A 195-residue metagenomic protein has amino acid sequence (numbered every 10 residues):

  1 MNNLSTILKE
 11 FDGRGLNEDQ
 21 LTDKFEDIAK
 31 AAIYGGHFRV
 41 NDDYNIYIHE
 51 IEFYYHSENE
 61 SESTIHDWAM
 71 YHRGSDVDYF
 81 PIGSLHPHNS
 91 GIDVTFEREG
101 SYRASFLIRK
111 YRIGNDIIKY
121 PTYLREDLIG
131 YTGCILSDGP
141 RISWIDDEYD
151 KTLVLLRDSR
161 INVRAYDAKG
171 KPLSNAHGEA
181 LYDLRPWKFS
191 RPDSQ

Functional and structural regions predicted by a protein language model:
M1-Q195: Conserved, well-structured core segments that form or line functional sites
